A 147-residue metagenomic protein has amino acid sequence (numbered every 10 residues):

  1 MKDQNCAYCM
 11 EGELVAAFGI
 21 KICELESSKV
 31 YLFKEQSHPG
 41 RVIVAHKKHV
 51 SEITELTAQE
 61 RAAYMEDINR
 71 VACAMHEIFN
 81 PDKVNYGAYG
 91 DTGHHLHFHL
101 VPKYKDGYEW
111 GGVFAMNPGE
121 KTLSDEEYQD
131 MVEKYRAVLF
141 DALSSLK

Functional and structural regions predicted by a protein language model:
M1-K147: HIT superfamily nucleotide-processing domains
